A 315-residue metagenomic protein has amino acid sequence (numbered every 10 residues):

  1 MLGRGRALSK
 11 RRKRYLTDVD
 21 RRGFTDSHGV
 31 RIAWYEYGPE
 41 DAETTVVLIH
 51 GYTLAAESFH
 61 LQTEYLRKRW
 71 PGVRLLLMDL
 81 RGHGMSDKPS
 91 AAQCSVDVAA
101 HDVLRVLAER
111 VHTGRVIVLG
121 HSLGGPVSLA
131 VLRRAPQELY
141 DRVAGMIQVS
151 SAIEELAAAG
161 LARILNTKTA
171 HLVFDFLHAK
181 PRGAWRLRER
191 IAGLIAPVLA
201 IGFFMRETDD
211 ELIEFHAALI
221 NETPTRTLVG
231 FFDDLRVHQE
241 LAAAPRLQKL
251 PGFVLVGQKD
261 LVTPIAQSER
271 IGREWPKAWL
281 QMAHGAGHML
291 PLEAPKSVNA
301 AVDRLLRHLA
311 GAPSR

Functional and structural regions predicted by a protein language model:
H28-Y37: A short loop-to-beta-strand scaffold at the N-terminal edge of the catalytic core in hydrolase folds
V30, R74-L123, R133, E138-L139 (+1 more regions): Active-site loop/oxyanion-hole signature of alpha/beta-hydrolase fold enzymes
E36-K88, V106: Conserved HGGG/HGGXW glycine-rich cap/lid loop of the alpha/beta-hydrolase fold
G51-L54, S122-L123, A152: Active-site glycine-rich loops that stabilize anionic/oxyanionic intermediates across multiple enzyme folds
R133, Q137-G183: Flexible "cap/lid" loop of the alpha/beta hydrolase fold
P181-R246: Conserved alpha/beta-hydrolase catalytic His-Asp/Glu region
T225-R273, M282: Conserved serine/cysteine hydrolase catalytic core
V262, A283-N299: Catalytic histidine-centered segment of alpha/beta-hydrolase-like enzymes
